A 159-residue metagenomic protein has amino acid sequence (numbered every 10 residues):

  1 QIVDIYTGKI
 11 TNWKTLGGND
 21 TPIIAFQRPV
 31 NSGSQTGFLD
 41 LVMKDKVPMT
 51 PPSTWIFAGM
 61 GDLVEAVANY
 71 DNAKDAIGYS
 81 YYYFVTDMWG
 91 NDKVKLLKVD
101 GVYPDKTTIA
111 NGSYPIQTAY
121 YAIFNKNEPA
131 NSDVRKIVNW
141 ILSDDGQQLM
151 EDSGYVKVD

Functional and structural regions predicted by a protein language model:
Q1-D159: Exported/periplasmic ABC-transporter solute-binding proteins
